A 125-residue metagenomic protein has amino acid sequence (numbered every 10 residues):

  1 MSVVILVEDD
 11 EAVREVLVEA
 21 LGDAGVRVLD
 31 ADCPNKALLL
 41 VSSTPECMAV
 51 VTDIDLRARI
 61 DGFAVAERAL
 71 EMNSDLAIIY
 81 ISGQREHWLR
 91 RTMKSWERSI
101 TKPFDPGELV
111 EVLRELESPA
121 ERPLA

Functional and structural regions predicted by a protein language model:
E8: Conserved acidic carboxylate
E11-L29: Two-component/phosphorelay signaling modules centered on CheY-like receiver
D30-A49, L89: Acidic, metal-coordinating helix/loop segments flanking the phosphotransfer/catalytic sites of two-component signaling
S42-P45, A58, R68-D75, R91-T92: Conserved phosphotransfer cores of two-component systems
D53-E67: Conserved phosphotransfer microenvironments
R91-T101: As written
F104-E117, E121-L124: C-terminal output helix
